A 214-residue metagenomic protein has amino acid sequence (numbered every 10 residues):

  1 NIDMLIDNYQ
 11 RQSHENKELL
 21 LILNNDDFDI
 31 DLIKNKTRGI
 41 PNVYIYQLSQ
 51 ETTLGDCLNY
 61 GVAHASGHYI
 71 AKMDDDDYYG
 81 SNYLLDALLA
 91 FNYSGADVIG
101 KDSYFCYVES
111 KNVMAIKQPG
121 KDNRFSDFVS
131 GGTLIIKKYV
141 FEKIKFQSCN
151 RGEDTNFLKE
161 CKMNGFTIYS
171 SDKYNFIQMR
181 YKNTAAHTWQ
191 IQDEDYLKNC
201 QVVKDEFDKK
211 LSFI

Functional and structural regions predicted by a protein language model:
D7-N16: Short, acidic, metal-binding catalytic loop of nucleotide-sugar glycosyltransferases
N16-F28, Y46-L48: Short beta-strand/loop segment that forms part of the nucleotide-sugar
L48-A65: Glycine-rich, basic loop-to-helix element that forms the pyrophosphate-binding segment of sugar-nucleotide handling
A63, M73, N82-S148: Conserved catalytic core of nucleotide-sugar-dependent glycosyltransferases
I70: Short aromatic/hydrophobic "clamp" motif used to bind/position activated sugar donors
D76-Y78: Acidic metal-phosphate-binding loop of nucleotide-sugar-dependent transferases
D102, I168-F176: Catalytic beta-strand/loop signature of glycosyltransferases that borders the donor
R151-F157, F166: Acidic donor-binding loop at a coil-to-helix junction in glycosyltransferase catalytic cores that engages
